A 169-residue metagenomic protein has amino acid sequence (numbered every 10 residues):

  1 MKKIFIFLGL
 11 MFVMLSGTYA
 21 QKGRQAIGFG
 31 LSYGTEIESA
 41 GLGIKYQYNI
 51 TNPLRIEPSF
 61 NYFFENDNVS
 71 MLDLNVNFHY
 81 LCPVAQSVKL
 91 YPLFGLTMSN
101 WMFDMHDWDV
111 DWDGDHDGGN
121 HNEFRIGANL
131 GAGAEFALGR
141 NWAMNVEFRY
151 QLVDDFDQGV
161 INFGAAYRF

Functional and structural regions predicted by a protein language model:
M1-R24: Cleavable N-terminal export/targeting peptides
Y19-F64, R168: Short glycine/proline- and aromatic-enriched beta-strand/turn motifs that initiate or cap beta-hairpins
I27-F29, W112-G118, V146-F148: Extracytoplasmic loops and strand-loop junctions of Gram-negative outer membrane beta-barrel proteins
G28, G43, N75-N77, N129-G131 (+1 more regions): Membrane-embedded beta-strand positions in outer-membrane beta-barrel channels/transporters
G30-L42, F63-M71, Q86, Q151-I161: Solvent-exposed loop/turn segments connecting transmembrane beta-strands in outer-membrane beta-barrel proteins
G30-S32, G41-Y48, Y91-L93, T97-S99 (+2 more regions): Residue-level detection of beta-strand scaffold positions
Q47-D111, E123-I126, F136-W142, A166-F169: Gram-negative (and chloroplast) outer-membrane scaffold detector with strong preference for beta-barrel transmembrane
A128-F169: A charged, solvent-exposed segment within the mature domains of Sec-exported extracytoplasmic proteins
